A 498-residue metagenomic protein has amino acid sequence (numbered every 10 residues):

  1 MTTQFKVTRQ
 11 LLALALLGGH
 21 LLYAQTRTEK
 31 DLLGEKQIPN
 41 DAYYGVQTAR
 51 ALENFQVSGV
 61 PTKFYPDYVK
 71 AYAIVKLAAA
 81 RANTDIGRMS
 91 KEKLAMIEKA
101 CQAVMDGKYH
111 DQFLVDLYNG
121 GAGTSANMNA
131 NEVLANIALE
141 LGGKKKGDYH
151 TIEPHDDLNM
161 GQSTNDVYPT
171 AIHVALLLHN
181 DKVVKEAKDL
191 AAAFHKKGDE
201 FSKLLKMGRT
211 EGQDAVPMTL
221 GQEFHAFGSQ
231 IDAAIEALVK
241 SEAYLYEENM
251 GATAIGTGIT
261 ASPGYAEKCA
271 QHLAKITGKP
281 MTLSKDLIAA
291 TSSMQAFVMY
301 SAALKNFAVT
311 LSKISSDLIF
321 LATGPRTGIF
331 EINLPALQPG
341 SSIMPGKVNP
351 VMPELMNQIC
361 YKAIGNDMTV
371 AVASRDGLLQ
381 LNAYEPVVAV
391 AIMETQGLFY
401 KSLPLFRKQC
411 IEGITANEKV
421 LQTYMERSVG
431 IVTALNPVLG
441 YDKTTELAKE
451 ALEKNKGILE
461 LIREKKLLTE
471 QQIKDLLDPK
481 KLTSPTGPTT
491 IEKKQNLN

Functional and structural regions predicted by a protein language model:
M1-L11: Bacterial N-terminal signal peptides that target proteins for export
Q10-A13, Q213: General helical structural elements
A15-A24: Hydrophobic h-region of N-terminal signal peptides that target proteins for export in Gram-negative bacteria
Q25-N498: Conserved, well-structured ligand/cofactor-binding cores
